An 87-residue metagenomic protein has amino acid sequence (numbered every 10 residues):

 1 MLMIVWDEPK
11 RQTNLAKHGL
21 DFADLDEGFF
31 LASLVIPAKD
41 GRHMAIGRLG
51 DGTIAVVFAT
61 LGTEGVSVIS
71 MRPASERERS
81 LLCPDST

Functional and structural regions predicted by a protein language model:
M1-T87: Ribonuclease/tRNase effector modules and their secretory precursors
